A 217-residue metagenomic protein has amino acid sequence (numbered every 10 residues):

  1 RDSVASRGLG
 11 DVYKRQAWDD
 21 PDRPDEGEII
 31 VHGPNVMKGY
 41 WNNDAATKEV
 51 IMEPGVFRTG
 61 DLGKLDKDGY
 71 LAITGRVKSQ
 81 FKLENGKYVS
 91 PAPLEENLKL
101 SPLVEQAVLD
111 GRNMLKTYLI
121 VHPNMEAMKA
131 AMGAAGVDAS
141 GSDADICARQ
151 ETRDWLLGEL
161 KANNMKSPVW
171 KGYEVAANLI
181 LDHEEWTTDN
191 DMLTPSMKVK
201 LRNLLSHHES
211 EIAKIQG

Functional and structural regions predicted by a protein language model:
D2-Y13: Single conserved hydrophobic/aromatic residue that forms the stacking wall/gate of nucleotide- or nucleobase-binding
G10, K38, L71, S79 (+4 more regions): Glycine-centered loop/turn positions within well-structured domains that cap or flank conserved ligand/cofactor-binding
K14-D19, T59-G60, G69, E95 (+2 more regions): Generic recognition of flexible, low-complexity loop/linker segments
Q16-L83: Conserved ATP-binding/catalytic segment of the ANL
V36, Y70-K99, M128-Q150, W170-Y173 (+1 more regions): Adenylate-forming
L62, S101-A127, S167-P168: C-terminal boundary motif of the adenylate-forming
R76, R112-K116, Y173-A176: Short Gly/Ser/Thr- and Asp/Glu-enriched loop/turn motifs at secondary-structure junctions
F81, Q106, L157, A162-G217: Conserved C-terminal "lid"/linker of ANL adenylate-forming enzymes
